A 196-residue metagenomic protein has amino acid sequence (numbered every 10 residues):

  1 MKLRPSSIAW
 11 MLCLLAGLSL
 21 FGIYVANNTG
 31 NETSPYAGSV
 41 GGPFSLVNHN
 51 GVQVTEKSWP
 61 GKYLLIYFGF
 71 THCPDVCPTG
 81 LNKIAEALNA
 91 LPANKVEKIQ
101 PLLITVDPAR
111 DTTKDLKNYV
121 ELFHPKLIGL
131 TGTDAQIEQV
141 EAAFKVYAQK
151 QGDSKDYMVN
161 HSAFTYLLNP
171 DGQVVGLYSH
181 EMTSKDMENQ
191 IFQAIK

Functional and structural regions predicted by a protein language model:
M1-P43, V47: N-terminal targeting signals for export/organelle localization
N48-H49, N169: Short, acidic, Ser/Thr-enriched surface-loop or helix-capping motifs
V54-T55, V175: Generic structural signal for well-ordered beta-strand positions
E56-G80, I84: Short active-site neighborhood of thiol/selenol oxidoreductases, capturing the structured segment around
T79-L103: Conserved helix-turn-beta segment immediately C-terminal to the redox Cys motif in thioredoxin-like folds
K98-D111, K126-A135: Thiol-based oxidoreductase modules, predominantly thioredoxin-like and allied folds used for disulfide exchange
K117-S162: Short, internal strand/loop/helix patches that form the active-site neighborhood or redox-interaction surface
D153-K196: Thiol-/selenol-based redox modules, centered on thioredoxin-like and closely related oxidoreductase domains
